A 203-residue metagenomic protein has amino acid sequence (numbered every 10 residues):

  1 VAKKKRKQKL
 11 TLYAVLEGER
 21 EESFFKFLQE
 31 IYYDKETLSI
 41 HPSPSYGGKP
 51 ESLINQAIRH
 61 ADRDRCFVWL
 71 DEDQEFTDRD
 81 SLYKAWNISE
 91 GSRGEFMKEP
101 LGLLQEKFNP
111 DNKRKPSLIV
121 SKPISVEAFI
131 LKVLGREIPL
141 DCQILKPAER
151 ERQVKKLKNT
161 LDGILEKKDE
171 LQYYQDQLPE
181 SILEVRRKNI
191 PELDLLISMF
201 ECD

Functional and structural regions predicted by a protein language model:
V1-T11, E22-I40, I54-F67, E72-D203: C-terminal accessory helical subdomains adjacent to catalytic cores in phosphodiester- and nucleotide-handling enzymes
L16-E17, S45, K122: Small/polar loops that bind or transfer phosphate-bearing groups
S39-K49: Short beta->alpha junction loops
